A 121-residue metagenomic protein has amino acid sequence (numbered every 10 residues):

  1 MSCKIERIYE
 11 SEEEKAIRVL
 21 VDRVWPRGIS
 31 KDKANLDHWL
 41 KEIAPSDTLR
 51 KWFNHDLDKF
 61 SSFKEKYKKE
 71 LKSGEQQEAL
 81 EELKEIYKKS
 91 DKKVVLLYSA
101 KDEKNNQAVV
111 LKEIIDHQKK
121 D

Functional and structural regions predicted by a protein language model:
M1-D121: Residues lining hydrophobic/aromatic ligand-binding pockets adjacent to catalytic sites
